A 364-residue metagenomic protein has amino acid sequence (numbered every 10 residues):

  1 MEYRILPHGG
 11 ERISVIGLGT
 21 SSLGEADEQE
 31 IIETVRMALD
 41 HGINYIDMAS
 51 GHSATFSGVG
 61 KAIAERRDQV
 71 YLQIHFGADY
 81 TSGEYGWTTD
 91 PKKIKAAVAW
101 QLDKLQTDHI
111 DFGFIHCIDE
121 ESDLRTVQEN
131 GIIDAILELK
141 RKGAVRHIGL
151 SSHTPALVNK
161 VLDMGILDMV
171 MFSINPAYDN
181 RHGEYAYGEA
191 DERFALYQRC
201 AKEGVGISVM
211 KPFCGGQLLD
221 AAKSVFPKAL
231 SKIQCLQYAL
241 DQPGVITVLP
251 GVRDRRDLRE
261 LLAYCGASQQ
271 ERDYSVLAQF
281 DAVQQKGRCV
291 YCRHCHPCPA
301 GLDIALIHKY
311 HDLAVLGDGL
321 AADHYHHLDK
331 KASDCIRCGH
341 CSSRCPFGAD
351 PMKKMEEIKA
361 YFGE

Functional and structural regions predicted by a protein language model:
M1-I74, Y80, R141: N-terminal binding-site loop/beta-alpha segment at the start of enzyme catalytic domains that lines or forms
Y3, V35, F56-G60, K95-L102 (+6 more regions): Generic structural signal for well-ordered alpha-helices, preferentially at hydrophobic/aromatic core positions
L6, L18, I46, V59 (+10 more regions): Conserved, mostly hydrophobic/aromatic
G19-Q29, F76-K95, E121-R125, D220-A229: Active-site mouth loops of central-metabolism enzymes
S21-L23, A49-G51, H75-D79, I115-I118 (+4 more regions): Active-site beta-loop-alpha junctions enriched in small/polar residues
A26, D40, G86-S208: Glycine/proline-rich, positively charged, aromatic-decorated active-site loop/lid region on the catalytic face
M37-N44, A195-E364: Structured C-terminal cap/extension of enzyme domains
Q69-L72, I166-N175, S268-S275: Short hydrophobic/aromatic-enriched beta-strand-loop microsegments
